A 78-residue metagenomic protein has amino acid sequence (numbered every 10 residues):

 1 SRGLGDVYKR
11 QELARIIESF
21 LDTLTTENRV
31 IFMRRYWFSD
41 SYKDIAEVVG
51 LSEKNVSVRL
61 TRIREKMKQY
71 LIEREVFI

Functional and structural regions predicted by a protein language model:
S1-Y8: Short, small-residue-biased leader/transition segments that mark boundaries at the very start of proteins
L21-R29: Short helix-coil-helix linker/hinge
N28, K43, E47-E73: DNA-recognition helix of helix-turn-helix
I31-R35: A short pre-motif secondary-structure segment
S39-D40: Residue-level signal for the short linker/turn that defines the boundary of a DNA-recognition helix
F77-I78: Intrinsically disordered, low-complexity basic tails/linkers immediately adjacent to helix-turn-helix/homeobox/MYB/SANT
